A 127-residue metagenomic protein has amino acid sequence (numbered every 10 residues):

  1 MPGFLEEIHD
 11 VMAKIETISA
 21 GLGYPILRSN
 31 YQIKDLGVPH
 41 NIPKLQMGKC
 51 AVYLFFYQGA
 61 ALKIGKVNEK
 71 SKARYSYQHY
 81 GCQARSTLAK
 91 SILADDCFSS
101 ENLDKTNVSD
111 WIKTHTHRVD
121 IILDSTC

Functional and structural regions predicted by a protein language model:
M1-K72, S100-N107: GIY-YIG nuclease catalytic motif and its immediate N-terminal context
E69-C127: Conserved short loop/helix modules at catalytic or binding sites in compact beta-alpha or helix-hairpin-helix contexts
